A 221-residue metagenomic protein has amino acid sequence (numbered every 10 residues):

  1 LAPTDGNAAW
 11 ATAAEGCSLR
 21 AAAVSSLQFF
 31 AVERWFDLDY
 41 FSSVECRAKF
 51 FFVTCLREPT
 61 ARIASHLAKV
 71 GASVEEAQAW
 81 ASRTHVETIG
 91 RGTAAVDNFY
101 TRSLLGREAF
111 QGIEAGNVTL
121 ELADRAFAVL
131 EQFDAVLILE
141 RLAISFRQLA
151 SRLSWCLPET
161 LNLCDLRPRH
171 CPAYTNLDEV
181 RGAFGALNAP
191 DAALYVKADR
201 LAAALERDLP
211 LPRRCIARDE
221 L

Functional and structural regions predicted by a protein language model:
L1-L221: Membrane-interface amphipathic segments in extracytoplasmic regions
